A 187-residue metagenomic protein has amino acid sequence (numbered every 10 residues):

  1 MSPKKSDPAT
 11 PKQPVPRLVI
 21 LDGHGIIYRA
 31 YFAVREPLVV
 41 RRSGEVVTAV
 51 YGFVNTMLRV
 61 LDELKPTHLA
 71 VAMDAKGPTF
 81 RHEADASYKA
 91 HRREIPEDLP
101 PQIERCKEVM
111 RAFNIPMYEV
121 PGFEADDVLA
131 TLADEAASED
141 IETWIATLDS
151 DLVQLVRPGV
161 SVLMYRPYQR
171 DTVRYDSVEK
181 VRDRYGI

Functional and structural regions predicted by a protein language model:
M1-A70, D74, F80-S87: Non-catalytic, usually N-terminal nucleic-acid engagement modules in DNA/RNA processing proteins
S2-V15, E36-V40, A90-I187: Extended two-metal-dependent nuclease catalytic cores across DNA- and RNA-processing enzymes
G23, M73-A75, P121, T147-L148: Glycine-rich, histidine-containing beta strand-loop boundary motifs that form or position
G25, A75-F80, P96-R105: Short, compositionally biased "basic patch" segments
T79-R81, V153-Q154: Short catalytic/ligand-binding loop motif for oxyanion handling, primarily in non-cytosolic enzymes, centered on
